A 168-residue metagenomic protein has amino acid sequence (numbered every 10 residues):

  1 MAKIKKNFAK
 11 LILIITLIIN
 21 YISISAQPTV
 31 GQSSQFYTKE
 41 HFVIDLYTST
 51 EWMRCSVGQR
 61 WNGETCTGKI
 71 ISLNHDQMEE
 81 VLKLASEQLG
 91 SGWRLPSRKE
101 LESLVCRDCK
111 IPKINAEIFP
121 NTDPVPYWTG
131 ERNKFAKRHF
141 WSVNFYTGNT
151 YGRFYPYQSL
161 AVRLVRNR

Functional and structural regions predicted by a protein language model:
A2-I12: Bacterial N-terminal signal peptides that target proteins for export
L11-S23: Bacterial N-terminal signal peptides
S25-F36: Cleaved targeting-peptide boundary
T38, V43-I44, S49-W52, T122-T129 (+1 more regions): Post-signal/leader-peptide non-cytosolic segments of secretory proteins
H41, L46-R94, R98-L101, V105-R107 (+1 more regions): Short aromatic-cysteine micro-motif
E79-G92, R98-F145, N167: An exposed tryptophan-centered "aromatic clamp" motif
P126, R153-R168: Short, structured beta-strand segments at or near domain termini in extracellular proteins/domains
G148-G152: Carbohydrate-recognition loop of C-type lectin domains
